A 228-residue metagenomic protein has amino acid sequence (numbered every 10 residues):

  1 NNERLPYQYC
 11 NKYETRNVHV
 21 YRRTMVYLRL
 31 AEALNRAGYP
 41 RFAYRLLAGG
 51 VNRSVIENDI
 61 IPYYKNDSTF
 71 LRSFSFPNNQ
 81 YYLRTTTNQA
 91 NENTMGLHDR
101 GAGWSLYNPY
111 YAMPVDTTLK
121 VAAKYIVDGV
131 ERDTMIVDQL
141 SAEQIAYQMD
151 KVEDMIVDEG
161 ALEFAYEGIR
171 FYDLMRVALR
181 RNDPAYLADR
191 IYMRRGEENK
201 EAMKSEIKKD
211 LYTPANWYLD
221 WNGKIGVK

Functional and structural regions predicted by a protein language model:
N1, C10-V18, Q80-K228: Long, intrinsically disordered, low-complexity segments
N17-V18, R22-M25: Alpha-helical scaffold segments that form or flank carboxylate-/histidine-based iron centers
R23, L30-E32: Structural register within alpha-helical repeat arrays
R45-L46: Alpha-helical solenoid repeat scaffolds, predominantly canonical TPR units
G49-V51, E57: Alpha-helical solenoid scaffolds that mediate protein-protein interactions, centered on TPR/SEL1-like repeats but also
I56-P62: Boundary/linker segments of alpha-helical solenoid repeat arrays
